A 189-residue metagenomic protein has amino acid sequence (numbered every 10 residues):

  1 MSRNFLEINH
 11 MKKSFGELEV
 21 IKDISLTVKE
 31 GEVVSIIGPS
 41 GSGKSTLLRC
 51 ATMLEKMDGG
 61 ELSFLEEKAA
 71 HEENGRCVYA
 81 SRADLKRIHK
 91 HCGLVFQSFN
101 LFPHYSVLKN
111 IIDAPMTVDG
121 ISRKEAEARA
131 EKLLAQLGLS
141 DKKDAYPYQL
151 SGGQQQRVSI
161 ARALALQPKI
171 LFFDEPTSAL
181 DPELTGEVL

Functional and structural regions predicted by a protein language model:
I37-P39: The feature captures the beta-strand-to-loop junction immediately N-terminal to the Walker
T52: Helix-to-loop junction immediately C-terminal to a conserved catalytic motif
G60-N74: Conserved ABC transporter NBD signature motif
Y105-D113: Short coil-to-helix segment of the ABC ATPase nucleotide-binding domain corresponding to the Q-loop/switch region
A145-Y148, L166: Conserved signature/switch motifs of ABC ATPase nucleotide-binding domains
L171-D174: Catalytic Walker B motif of ABC-type/P-loop ATPase nucleotide-binding domains
